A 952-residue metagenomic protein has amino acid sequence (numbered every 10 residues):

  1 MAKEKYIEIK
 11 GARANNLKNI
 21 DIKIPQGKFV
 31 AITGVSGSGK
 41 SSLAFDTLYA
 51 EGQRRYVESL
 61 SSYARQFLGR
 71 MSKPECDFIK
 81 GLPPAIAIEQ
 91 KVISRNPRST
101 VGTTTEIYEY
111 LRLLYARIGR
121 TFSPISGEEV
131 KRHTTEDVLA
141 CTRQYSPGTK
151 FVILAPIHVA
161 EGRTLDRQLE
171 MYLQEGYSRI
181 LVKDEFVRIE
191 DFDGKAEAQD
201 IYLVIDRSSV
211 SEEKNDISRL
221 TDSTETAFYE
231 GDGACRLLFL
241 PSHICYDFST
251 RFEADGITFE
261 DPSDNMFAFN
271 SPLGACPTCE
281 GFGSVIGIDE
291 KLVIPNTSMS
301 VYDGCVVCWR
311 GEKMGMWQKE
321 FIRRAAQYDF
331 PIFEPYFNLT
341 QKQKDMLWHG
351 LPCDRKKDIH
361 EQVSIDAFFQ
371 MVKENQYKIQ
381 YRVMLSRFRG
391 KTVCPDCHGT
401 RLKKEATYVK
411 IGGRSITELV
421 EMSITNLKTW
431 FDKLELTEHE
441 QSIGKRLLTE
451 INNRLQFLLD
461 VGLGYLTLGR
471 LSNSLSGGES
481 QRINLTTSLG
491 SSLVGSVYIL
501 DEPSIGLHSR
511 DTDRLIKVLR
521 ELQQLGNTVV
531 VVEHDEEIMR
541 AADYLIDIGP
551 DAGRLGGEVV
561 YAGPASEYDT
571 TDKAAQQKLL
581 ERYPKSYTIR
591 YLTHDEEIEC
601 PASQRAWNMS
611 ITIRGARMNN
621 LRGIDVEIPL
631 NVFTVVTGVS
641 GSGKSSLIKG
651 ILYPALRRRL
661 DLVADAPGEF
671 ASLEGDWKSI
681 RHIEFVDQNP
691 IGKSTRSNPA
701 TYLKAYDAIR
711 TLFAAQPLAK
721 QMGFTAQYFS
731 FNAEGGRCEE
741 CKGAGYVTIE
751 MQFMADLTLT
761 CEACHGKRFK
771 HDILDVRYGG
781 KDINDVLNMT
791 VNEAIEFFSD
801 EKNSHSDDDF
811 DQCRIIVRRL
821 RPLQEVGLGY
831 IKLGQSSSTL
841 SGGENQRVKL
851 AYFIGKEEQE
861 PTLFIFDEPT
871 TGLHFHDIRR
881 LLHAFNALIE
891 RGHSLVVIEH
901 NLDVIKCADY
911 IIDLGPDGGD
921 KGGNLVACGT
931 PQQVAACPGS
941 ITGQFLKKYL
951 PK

Functional and structural regions predicted by a protein language model:
M1-K952: Conserved phosphate-binding elements of NTP-dependent enzyme cores
